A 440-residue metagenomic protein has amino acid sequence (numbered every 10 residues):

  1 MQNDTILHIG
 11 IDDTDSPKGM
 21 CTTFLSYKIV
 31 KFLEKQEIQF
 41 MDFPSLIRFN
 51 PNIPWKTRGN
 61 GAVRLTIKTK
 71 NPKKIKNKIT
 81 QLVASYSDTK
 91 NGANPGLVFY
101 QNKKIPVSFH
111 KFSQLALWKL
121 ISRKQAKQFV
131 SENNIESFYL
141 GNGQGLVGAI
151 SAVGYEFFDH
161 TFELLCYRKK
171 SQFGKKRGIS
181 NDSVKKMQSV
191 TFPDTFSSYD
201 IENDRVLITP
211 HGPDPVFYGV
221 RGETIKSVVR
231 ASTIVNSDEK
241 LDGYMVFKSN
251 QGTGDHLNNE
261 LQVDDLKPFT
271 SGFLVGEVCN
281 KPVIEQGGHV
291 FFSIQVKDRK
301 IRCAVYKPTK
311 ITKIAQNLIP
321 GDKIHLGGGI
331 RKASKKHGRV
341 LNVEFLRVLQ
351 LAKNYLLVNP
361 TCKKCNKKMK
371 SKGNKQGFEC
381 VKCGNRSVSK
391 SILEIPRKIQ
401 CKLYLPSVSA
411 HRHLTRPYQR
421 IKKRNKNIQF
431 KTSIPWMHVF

Functional and structural regions predicted by a protein language model:
I79-V263: Long, hydrophobic alpha/beta structural blocks
N259-D264, P308-I314: Short alpha-helix capping/helix-loop boundary micro-motifs
P268-G288, V358-K363: Structural detector for short beta-strands of small beta-barrel domains
S271-N280, Q316-K332: OB-fold and OB-like beta-barrel modules that bind single-stranded nucleic acids
V283-P308: OB-fold (S1/OB) nucleic-acid-binding surfaces
R331-N359: OB-fold/S1-family single-stranded nucleic acid-binding modules
C362-C365, C380-C383: Short cysteine-rich clusters marking metal-coordination/redox-active sites
S391-F440: Long, charge-rich boundary regions
